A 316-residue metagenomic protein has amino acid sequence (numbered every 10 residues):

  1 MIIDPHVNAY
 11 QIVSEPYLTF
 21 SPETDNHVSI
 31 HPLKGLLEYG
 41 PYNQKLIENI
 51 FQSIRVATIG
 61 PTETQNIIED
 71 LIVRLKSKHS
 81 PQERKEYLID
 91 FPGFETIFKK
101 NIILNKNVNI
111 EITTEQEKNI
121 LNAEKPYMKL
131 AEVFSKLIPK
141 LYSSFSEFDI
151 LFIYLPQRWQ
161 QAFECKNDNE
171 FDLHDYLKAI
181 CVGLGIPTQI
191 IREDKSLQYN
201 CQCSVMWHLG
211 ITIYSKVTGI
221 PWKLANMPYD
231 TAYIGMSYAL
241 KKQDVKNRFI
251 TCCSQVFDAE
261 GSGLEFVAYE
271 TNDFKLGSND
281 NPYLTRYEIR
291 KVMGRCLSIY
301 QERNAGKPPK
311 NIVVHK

Functional and structural regions predicted by a protein language model:
M1-K316: Long, low-complexity, intrinsically disordered terminal regions
